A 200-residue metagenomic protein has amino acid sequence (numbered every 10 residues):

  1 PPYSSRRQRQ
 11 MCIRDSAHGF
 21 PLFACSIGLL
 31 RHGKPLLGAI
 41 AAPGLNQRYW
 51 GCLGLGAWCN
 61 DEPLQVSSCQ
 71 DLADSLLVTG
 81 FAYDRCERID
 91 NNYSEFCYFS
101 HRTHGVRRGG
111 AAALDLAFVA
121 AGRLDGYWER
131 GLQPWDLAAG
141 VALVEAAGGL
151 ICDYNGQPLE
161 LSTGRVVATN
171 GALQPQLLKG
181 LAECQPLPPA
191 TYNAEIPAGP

Functional and structural regions predicted by a protein language model:
P1-I13: Single conserved hydrophobic/aromatic residue that forms the stacking wall/gate of nucleotide- or nucleobase-binding
P2, H18, Q174: Histidine-centered active-site/metal-ligand motif
R6, L22, G54, D74 (+1 more regions): ATP/adenylate-binding site constellation spanning eukaryotic-like Ser/Thr protein kinases, ABC-transporter
R7-R9, F23-C25, L36, S75 (+2 more regions): Change "...and in nucleic-acid phosphodiester-cleaving endonucleases..." to "...and in nucleic-acid processing enzymes
Q10, R14-W58: DPxDG-like acidic metal-binding loop motif
M11, E62-Q65: Short, charged beta->alpha transition segments
Q65-P200: An extended, acidic
